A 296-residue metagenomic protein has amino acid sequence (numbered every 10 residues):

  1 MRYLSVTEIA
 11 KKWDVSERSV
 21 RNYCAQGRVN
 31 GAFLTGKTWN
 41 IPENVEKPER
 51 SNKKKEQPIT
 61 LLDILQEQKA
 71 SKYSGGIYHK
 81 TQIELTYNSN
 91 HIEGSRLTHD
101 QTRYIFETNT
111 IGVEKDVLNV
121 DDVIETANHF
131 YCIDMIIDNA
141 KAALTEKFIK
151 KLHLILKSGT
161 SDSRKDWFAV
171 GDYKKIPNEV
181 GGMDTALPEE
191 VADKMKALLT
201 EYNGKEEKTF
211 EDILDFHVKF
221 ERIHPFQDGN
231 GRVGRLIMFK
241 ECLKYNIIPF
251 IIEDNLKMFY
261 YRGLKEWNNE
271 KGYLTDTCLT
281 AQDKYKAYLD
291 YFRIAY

Functional and structural regions predicted by a protein language model:
M1-W13, E17-V29, K37-Y296: FIC/Doc superfamily catalytic core
A32: Short, exposed beta-strand/loop patches in secreted or surface proteins that constitute
